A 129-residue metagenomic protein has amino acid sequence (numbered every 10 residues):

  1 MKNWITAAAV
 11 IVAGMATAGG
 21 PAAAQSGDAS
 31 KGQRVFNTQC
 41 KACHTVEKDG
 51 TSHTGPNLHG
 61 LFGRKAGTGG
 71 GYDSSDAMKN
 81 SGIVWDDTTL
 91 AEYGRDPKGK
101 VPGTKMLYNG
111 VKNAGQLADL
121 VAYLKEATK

Functional and structural regions predicted by a protein language model:
M1-A8: Bacterial N-terminal signal peptides that target proteins for export
G14-A22: C-terminal segment of classical bacterial N-terminal signal peptides
S26-G50, L58, F62: Sequence/structural segment immediately N-terminal to covalent heme-attachment motifs in c-type and related
D28, F36, T54, D86-T89 (+1 more regions): Stable alpha-helical elements in mature extracytoplasmic
L61, K65-T68, P97-V101: A short secondary-structure junction motif
T68-A91: Short Fe-S-cluster ligation motifs
D86-K129: C-terminal capping alpha-helices of c-type cytochrome domains
